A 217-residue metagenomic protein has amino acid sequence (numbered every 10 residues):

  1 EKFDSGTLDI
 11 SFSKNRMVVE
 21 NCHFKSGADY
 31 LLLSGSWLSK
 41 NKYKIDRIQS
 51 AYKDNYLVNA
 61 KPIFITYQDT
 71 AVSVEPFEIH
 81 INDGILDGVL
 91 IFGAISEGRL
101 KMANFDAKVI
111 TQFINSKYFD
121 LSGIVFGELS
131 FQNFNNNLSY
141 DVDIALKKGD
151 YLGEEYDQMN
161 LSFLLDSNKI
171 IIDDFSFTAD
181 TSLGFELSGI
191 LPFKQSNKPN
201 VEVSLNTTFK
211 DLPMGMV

Functional and structural regions predicted by a protein language model:
E1-V217: Interface amphipathic segments
